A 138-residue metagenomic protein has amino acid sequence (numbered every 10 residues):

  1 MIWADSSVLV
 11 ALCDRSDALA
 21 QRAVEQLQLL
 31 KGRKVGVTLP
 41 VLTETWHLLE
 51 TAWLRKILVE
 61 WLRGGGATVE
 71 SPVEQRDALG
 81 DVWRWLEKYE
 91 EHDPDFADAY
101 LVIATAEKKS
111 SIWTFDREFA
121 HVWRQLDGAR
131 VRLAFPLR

Functional and structural regions predicted by a protein language model:
M1, S71, K108-R138: Acidic, PIN/NYN-like endoribonuclease modules and their adjacent C-terminal/linker elements
M1-V37, L49-L62, R138: Short, well-structured N-terminal submotif of metal-dependent ribonuclease cores
D5, T45, T105-A106: Hydrophobic residues within well-ordered alpha-helices
S6, L39, D95-A99: Conserved glycosyltransferase catalytic-site signature
L9, L42, F119-A120: A generic structural signal for short hydrophobic patches within well-formed alpha-helices
V10, W46-E74, A78-R84: Active-site-proximal, substrate-binding regions of enzyme catalytic domains and RNA-binding/basic surfaces
K31-V35, A67-V69, E107-S111: Short active-site oxyanion
S71-R117: Active-site neighborhoods of divalent-metal-dependent phosphate/nucleic-acid chemistry enzymes
